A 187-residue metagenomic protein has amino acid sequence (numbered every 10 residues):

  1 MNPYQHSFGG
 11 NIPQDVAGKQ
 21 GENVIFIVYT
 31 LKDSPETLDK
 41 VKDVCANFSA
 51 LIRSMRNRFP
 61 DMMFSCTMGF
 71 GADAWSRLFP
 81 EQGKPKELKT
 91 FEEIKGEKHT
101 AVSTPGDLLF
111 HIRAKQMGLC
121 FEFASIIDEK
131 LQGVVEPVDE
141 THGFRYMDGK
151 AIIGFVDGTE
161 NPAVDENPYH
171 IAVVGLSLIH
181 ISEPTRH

Functional and structural regions predicted by a protein language model:
N2-L108: An N-terminus-focused feature that recognizes amino-terminal "leader" regions
T30-K32, H111-R113, S182: Residue-level recognition of well-ordered beta-strand positions that form the cores of beta-sheet-rich folds across
D43-A50, E122, I126-E129, G133 (+1 more regions): Charged/polar, solvent-exposed surface patches and flexible loops
I52, L176-S177: Extended, low-hydrophobicity, polar/charged segments
L78-K86, I152-V164: Charged, often glycine-rich, active-site loop that binds/positions anionic groups
H111-N161: Long, hydrophobic, well-ordered secondary-structure blocks that form the structural core and pocket-lining surfaces
I179-H187: Conserved small/polar residues in nucleotide/adenosyl-binding loops
